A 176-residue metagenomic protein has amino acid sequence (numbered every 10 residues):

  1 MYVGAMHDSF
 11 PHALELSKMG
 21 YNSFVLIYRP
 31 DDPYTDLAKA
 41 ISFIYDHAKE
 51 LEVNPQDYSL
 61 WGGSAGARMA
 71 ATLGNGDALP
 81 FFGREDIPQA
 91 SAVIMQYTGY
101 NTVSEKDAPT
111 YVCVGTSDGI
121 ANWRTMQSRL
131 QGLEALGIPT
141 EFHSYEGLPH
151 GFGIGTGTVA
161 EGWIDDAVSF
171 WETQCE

Functional and structural regions predicted by a protein language model:
Y2-H12, Y28-R29, W123-M126: The serine-hydrolase catalytic nucleophile loop
G4-M6, F24-P55, T156-A160: Catalytic nucleophile-loop/oxyanion-hole region of alpha/beta-hydrolase and closely related hydrolase-like folds
M6-F24, Q131: Short amphipathic alpha-helix adjacent to the substrate-entry channel of hydrolases
S17-I27, A92, P139-E141: A fold-wide structural signal in alpha/beta-hydrolase
K39-D107: Primarily recognizes the serine-hydrolase "nucleophile elbow" in alpha/beta-hydrolase and SGNH/GDSL folds
K106, V112-V114, D118: Short beta-strand/loop motif that positions the catalytic acidic residue of the alpha/beta-hydrolase fold
A108, N122-G132: Short alpha-helix in the alpha/beta-hydrolase fold that links the catalytic acid
L136-E176: C-terminal catalytic histidine-bearing segment of alpha/beta-hydrolase fold enzymes
